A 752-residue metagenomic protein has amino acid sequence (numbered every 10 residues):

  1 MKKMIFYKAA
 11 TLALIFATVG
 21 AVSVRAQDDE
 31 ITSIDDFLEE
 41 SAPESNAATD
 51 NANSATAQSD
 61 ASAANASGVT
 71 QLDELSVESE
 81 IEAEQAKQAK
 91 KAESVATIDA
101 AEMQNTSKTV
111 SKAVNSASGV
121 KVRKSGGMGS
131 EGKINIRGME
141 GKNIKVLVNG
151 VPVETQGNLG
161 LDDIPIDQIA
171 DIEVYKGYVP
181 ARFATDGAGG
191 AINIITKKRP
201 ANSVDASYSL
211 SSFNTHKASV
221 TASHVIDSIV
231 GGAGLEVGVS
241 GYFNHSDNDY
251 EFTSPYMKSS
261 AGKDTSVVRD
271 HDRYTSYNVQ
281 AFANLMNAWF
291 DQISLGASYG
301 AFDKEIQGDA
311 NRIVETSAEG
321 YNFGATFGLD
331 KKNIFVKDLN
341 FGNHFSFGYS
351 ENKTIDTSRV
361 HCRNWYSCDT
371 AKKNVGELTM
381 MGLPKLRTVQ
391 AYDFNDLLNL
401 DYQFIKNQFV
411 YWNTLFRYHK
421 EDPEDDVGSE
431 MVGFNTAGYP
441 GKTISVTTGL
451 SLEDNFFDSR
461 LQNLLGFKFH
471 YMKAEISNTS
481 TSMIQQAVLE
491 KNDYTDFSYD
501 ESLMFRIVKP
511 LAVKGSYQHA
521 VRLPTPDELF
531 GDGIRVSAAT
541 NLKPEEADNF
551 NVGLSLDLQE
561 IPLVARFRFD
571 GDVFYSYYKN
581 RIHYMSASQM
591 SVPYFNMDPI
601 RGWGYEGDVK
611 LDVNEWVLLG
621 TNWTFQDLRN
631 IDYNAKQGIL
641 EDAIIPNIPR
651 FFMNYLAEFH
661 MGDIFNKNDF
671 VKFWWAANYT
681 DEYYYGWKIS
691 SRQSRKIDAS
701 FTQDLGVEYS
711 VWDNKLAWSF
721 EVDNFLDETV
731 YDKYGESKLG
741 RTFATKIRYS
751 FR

Functional and structural regions predicted by a protein language model:
D29, D50-S62, E74-N105, K133 (+2 more regions): N-terminal periplasmic "start-of-domain" segments of outer-membrane beta-barrel proteins
V95, T106, S111-P152: Extracytoplasmic beta-strand/coil segments of soluble accessory domains associated with Gram-negative outer-membrane
V151-G177: Short acidic/polar hinge/loop motifs at secondary-structure boundaries that mediate gating or recognition
A201, S209, D227-T316: Periplasmic-side early beta-strands and strand-to-turn transitions of outer-membrane beta-barrels
A283-A301, G320-M483, V488-D496, D500 (+4 more regions): Face-selective signature of the C-terminal outer-membrane beta-barrel domain
R506, K514-Q518, E545-W603: Membrane-embedded beta-barrel scaffold of Gram-negative outer-membrane proteins
V521, F574, K579-N580, F673-I689 (+1 more regions): C-terminal beta-signal and adjacent terminal beta-strands/loops of Gram-negative outer-membrane beta-barrel proteins
R568-Y577, F595-Y684: Gram-negative outer-membrane beta-barrel transporters
